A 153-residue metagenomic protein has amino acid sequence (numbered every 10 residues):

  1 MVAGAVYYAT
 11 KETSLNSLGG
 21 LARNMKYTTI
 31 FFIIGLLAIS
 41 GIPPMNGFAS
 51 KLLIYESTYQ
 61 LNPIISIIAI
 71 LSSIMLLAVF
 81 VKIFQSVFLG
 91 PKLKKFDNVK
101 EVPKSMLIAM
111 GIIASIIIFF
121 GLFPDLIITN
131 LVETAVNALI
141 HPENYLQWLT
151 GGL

Functional and structural regions predicted by a protein language model:
V2-S73, D97-F119: Interfacial and helix-entry/exit segments of alpha-helical transmembrane bundles in multi-pass inner-membrane proteins
Y8, A22-T29, L77-L153: Cytoplasmic/organellar membrane-interface segments at the starts of transmembrane helices in multi-pass inner-membrane
